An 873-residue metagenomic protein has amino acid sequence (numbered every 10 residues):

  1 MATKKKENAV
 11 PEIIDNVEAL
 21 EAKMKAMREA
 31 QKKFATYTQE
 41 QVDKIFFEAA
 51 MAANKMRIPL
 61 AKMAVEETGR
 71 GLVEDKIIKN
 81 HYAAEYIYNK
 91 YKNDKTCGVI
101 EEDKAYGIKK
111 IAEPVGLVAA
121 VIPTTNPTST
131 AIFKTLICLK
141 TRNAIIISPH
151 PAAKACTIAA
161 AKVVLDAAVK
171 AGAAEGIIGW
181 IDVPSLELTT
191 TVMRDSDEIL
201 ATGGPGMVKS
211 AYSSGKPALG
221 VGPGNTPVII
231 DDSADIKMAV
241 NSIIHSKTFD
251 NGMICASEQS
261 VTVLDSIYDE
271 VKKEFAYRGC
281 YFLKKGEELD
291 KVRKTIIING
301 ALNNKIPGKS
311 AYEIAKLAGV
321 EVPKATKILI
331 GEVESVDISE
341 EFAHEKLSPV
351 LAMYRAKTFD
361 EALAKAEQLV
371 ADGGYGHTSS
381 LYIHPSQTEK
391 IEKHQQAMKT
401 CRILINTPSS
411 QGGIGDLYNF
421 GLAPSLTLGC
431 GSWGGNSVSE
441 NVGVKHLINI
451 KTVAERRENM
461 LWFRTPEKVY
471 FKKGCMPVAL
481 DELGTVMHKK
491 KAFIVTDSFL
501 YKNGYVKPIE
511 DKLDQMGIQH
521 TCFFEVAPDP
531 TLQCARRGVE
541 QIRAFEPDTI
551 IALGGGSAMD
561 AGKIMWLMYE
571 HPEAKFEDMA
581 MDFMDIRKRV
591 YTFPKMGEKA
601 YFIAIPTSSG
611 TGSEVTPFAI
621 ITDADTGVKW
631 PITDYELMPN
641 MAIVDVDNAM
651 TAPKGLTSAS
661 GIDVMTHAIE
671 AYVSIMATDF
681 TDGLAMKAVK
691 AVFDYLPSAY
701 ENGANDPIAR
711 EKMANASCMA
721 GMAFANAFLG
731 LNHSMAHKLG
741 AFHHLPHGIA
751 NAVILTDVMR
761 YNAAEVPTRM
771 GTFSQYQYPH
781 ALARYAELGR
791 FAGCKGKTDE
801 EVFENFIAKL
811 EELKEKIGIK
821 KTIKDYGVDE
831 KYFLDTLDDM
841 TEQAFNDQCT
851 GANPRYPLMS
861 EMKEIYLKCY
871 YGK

Functional and structural regions predicted by a protein language model:
A2-K109, I137, Y277: N-terminal Rossmann-like NAD(P)+-binding subdomain of aldehyde/semialdehyde dehydrogenases
T3, A35, V320-N459: Conserved C-terminal structural/oligomerization subdomain of aldehyde/semialdehyde dehydrogenase
E7, I13-N16, V208-D337, A364 (+1 more regions): ALDH superfamily catalytic-core signature
V99-M238: Rossmann-like NAD(P) dinucleotide-binding subdomain of oxidoreductase/dehydrogenase enzymes
A160, Q533-D647: Glycine/threonine-rich beta-strand-loop-alpha-helix active-site module that forms ligand/phosphate-binding
Y277, V615-A727: Carboxylate- and glycine-rich phosphate/diphosphate-binding segment that chelates Mg2+/Mn2+
M460-T549, I823-K824: ATP/NTP phosphate-donor binding region
F742, I749-Y832, G872: Gly/Pro-rich interdomain helix-loop hinge
